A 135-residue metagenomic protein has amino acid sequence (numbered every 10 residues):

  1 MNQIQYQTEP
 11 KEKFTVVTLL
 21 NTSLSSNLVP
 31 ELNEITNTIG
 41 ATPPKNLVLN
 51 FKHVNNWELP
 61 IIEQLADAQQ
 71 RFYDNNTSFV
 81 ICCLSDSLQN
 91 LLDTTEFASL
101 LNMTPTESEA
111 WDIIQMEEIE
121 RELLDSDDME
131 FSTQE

Functional and structural regions predicted by a protein language model:
M1-P10, E122-E135: Non-catalytic signal-transmission and effector/linker regions of two-component phosphorelay proteins
N2-E34: STAS-typified acidic loop motif
Q7, C82, T104: General small-molecule cofactor/ligand-binding pocket signal
T18, M103-P105: Structural signal for conserved beta-strand scaffold positions within catalytic alpha/beta enzyme cores
T22, S85, E107-E109: Short, solvent-exposed coil/turn elements at secondary-structure transition points
L24-S25, W57-E58, T133: Alpha-helix N-cap/loop-to-helix initiation residues
V29-L101: Amphipathic alpha-helical interaction surfaces in cytosolic regulatory modules
P105-F131: A charged, well-structured terminal subsegment
